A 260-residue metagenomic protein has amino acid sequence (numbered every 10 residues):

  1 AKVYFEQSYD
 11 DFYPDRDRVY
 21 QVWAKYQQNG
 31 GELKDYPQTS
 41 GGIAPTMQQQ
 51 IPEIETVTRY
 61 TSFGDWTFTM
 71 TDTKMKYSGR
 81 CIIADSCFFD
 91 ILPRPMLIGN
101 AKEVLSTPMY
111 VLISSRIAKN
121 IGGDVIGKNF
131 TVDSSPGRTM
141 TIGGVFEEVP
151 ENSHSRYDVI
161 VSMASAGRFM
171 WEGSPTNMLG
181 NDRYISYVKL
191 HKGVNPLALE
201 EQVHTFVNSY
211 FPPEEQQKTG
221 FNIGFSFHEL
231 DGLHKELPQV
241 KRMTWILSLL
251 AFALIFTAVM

Functional and structural regions predicted by a protein language model:
A1-I126, T131-T141, E201, N208 (+1 more regions): Structured, solvent-exposed hinge/loop segments at the ends of secondary-structure elements
A1-Y4, V240-M260: Hydrophobic alpha-helical transmembrane segments of multi-pass inner-membrane transport and secretion
E32-S40, L237-L247: Short, polar loop/linker segments at the starts of domains and inter-domain junctions
Y36-S40, S78, N177-L179, K192 (+1 more regions): Aromatic-acidic/polar surface patches that form glycan- and anion
D85-I98, M109-Q239: Mid-to-C-terminal secondary-structure elements that act as membrane-proximal/extracytoplasmic interface segments
